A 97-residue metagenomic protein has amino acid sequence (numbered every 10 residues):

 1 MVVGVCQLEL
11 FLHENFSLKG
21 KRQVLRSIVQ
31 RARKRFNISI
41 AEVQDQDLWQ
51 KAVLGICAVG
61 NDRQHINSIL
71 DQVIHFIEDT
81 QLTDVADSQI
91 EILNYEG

Functional and structural regions predicted by a protein language model:
M1, R33, W49, Q81-V85: A generic structural signal for short, non-catalytic loop/turn and secondary-structure boundary residues
M1-R35, S39: N-terminal first-folded block
V3, A41-D62, N94: Short, charge-patterned binding micro-sites
C6-L10, L54-I56, S88-I90: A structural signal for short, well-ordered beta-strand segments
N37-V43, A86-D87: A short linear hydrophobic-aromatic micro-motif
D62-G97: C-terminal structural segments of small proteins and small subunits
